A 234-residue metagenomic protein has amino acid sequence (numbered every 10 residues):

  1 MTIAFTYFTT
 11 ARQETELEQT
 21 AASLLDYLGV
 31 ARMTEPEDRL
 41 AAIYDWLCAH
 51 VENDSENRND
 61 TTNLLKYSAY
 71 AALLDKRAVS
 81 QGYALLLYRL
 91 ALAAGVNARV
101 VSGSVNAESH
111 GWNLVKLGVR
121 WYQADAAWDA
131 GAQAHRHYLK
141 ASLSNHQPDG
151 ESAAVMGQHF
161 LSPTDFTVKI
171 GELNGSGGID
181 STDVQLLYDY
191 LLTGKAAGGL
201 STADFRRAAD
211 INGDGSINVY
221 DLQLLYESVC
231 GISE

Functional and structural regions predicted by a protein language model:
A4-A11, L24-T34, A69-A78, L173-G175 (+1 more regions): Second-shell loop/turn segments in exported
A11-T15, Q19, M33-D38, L74-G82 (+2 more regions): Soluble non-cytosolic domains of exported or imported proteins
R12-A72: Secondary-structure boundary elements
D26-V30, D45-N53, Y88, L92 (+3 more regions): Sec-exported extracytoplasmic/periplasmic mature domains
R32, A49-D54, R58, A78-S80 (+4 more regions): Solvent-exposed loop/turn segments at secondary-structure junctions within structured extracellular/periplasmic domains
G82-Q147: Hydrophobic/aromatic-rich core segments of domains that either
Q133-K169: Low-complexity, Gly/Ser/Thr/Pro-rich intrinsically disordered linker/tail segments
V168-E234: Cellulosome-associated attachment modules in secreted, modular CAZymes
